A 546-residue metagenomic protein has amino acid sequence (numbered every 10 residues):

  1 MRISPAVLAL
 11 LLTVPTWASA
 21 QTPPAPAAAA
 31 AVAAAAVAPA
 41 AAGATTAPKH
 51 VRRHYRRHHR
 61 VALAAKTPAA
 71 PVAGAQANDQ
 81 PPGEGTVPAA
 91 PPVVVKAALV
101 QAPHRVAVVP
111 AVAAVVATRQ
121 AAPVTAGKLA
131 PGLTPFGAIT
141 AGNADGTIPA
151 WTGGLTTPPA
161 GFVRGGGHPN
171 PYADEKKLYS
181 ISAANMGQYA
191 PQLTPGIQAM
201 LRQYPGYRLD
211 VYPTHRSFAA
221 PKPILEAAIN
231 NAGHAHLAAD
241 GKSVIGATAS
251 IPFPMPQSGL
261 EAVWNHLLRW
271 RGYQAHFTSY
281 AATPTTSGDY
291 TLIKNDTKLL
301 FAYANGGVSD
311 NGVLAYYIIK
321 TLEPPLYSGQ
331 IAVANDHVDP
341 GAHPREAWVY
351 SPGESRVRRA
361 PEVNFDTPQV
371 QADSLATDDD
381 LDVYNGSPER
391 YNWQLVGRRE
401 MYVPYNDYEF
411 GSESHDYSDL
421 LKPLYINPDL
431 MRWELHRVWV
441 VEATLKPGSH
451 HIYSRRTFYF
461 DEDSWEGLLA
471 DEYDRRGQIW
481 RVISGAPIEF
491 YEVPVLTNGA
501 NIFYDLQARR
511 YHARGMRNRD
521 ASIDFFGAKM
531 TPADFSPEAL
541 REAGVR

Functional and structural regions predicted by a protein language model:
M1-Q21: Sec-dependent N-terminal signal peptides
T16-A20, A114-Q120: Sec/Tat signal peptide C-region and signal peptidase I cleavage site
A20-A29, A42, A121-A126: Cleaved targeting-peptide boundary
A44-A69, V93-P110: Polycationic, low-complexity disordered segments in secreted or periplasmic proteins
P123-P344, S351: Solvent-exposed N-terminal domain segments of exported/luminal and surface proteins
A126-A130, T134-G153, I318-P388, P423-A528: Gly/Pro-enriched, hydrophobic low-complexity segments that function as extracytoplasmic propeptides/linkers
T278-T283, Y290-E323, L381-F458, L468: Extended beta-strand-rich segments in extracellular/periplasmic secretory proteins, especially within noncatalytic
R519-R546: Long, C-terminal catalytic modules of enzymes
